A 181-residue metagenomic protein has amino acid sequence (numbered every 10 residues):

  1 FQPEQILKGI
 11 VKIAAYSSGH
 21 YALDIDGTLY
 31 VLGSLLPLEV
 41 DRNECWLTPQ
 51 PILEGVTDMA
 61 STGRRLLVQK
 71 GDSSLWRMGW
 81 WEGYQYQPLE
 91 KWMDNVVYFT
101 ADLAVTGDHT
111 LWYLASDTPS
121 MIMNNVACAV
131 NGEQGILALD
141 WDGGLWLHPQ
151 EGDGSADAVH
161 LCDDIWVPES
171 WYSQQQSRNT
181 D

Functional and structural regions predicted by a protein language model:
F1-I6, Y30-P51, W76-D94, W112-N124 (+1 more regions): Short glycine/serine- and acidic-residue-enriched loop/turn motifs that recur at repeat junctions
G9, Y16-S17, G55, T62-G63 (+3 more regions): Beta-rich catalytic cores
A14, A60, Q174-S177: Structural signature of eukaryotic scaffold interfaces centered on beta-propeller domains
Y16-S17, D24, T62-G63, K70 (+3 more regions): Structural signature of WD-repeat beta-propellers
S18, G27, G63-R64, S73 (+4 more regions): Short coil/turn segments that connect the beta-strands within blades of beta-propeller domains
G19-A22, V31, R65-V68, R77 (+3 more regions): Conserved core positions of repeat-based scaffolds
D58, Q69-S74, N95, F99 (+2 more regions): Ankyrin repeat (ANK) tandem alpha-helical domains that serve as protein-protein interaction scaffolds, prominent
